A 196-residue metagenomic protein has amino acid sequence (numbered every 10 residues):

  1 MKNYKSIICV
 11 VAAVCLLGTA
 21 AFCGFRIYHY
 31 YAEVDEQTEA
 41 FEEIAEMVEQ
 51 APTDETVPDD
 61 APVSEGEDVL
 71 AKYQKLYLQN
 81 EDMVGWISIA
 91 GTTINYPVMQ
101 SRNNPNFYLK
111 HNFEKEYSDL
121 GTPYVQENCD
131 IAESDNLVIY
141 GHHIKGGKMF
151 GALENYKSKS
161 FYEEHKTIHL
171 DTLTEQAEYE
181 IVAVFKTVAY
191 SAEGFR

Functional and structural regions predicted by a protein language model:
M1-L16: N-terminal Sec-pathway targeting helices
T19-R196: Solvent-exposed, non-transmembrane regions of membrane-associated and secreted proteins
